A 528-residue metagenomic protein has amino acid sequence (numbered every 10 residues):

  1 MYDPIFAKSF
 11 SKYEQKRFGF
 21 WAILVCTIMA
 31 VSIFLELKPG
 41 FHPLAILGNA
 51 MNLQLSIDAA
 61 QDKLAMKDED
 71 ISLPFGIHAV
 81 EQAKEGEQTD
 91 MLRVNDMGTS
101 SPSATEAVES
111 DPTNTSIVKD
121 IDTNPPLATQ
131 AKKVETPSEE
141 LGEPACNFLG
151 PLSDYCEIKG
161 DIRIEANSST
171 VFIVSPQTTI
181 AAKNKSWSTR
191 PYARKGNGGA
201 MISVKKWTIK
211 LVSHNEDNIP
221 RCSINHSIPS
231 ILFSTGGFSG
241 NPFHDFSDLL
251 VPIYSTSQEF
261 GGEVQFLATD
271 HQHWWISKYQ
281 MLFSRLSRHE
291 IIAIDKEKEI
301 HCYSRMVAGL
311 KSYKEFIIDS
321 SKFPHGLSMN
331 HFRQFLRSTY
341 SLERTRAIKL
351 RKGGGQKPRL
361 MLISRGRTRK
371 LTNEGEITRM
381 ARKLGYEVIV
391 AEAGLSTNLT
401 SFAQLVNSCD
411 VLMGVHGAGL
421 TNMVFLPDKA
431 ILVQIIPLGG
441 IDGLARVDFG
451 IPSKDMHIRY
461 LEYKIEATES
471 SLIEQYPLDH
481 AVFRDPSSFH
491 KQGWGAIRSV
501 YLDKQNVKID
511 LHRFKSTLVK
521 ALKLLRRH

Functional and structural regions predicted by a protein language model:
Y2-H528: The feature primarily captures lumenal catalytic ectodomains of type II secretory-pathway glycosyltransferases
